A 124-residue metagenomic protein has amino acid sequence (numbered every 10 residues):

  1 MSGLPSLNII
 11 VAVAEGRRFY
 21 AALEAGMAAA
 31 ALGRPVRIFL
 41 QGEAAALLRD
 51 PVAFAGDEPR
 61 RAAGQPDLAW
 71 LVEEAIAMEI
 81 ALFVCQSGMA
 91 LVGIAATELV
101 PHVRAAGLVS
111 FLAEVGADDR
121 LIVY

Functional and structural regions predicted by a protein language model:
P5-S6, V115-R120: Polar low-complexity intrinsically disordered regions
L7-Y20: Short, glycine-rich nucleotide/cofactor-binding loops
Y20-I38: Histidine-anchored nucleotide/phosphate-binding helix
V36-Q41, L82-Q86: Short internal beta-strands
G42-A45, M89: Short beta-alpha junction loops
A44-E58: N-terminal beta-loop-helix "entrance" segment that forms/cooperates in small-molecule cofactor or anionic ligand
A55-F83: A glycine-rich helix N-cap at a beta->alpha junction
V92-A113, A117: C-terminal structural segments of small proteins and small subunits
